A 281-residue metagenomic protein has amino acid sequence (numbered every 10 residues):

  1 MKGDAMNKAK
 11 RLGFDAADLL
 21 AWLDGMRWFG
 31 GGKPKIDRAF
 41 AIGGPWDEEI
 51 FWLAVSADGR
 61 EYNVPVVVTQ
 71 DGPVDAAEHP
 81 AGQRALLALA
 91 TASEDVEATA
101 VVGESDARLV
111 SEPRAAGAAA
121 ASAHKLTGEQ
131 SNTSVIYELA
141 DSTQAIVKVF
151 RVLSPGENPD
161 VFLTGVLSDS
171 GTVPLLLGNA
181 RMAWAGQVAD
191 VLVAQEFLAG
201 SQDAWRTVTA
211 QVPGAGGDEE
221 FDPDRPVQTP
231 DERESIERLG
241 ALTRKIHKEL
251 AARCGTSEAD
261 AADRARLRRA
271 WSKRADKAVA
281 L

Functional and structural regions predicted by a protein language model:
A5-A41: Short Lys/Arg-enriched alpha/beta "domain-start" segment
P45-I50, V55-D276: Conserved ATP-binding subdomain of kinase catalytic cores across diverse folds
A278-L281: Amphipathic alpha-helical
